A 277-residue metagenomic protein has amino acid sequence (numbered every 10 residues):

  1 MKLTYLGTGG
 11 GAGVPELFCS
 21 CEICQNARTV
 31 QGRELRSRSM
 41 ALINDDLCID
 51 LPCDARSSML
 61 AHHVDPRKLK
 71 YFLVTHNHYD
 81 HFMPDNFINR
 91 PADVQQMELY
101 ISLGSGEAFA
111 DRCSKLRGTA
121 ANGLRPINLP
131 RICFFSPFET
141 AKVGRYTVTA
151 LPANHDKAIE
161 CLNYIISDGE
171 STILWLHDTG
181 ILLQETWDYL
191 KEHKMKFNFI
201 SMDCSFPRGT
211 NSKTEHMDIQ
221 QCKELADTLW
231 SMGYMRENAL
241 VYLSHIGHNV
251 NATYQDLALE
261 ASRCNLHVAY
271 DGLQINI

Functional and structural regions predicted by a protein language model:
M1-V64, R131-Y189, L273-I277: Core dinuclear metal-dependent hydrolase active-site scaffold
D46, P52-I101, N198-I200: Active-site metal-binding motif and surrounding structural segment of the metallo-beta-lactamase
I49, T75, L176-D178, M202 (+1 more regions): Active-site flanking residues adjacent to catalytic metal/cofactor-binding acidic residues
H63-V64, N89-Q95, K115-R125, E192-K194 (+1 more regions): Alpha-helix termini
T75-H81, H155, H216, S244-H245: Histidine-centered divalent metal-coordination motifs
S105-D111, N249-Y254, N276: Short, charged/polar "capping" segments at the starts of alpha-helices and the immediately preceding loops
D111-L124, T253-N265: Short, aromatic/basic amphipathic alpha-helical patches
G180-L273: Cap/insert and terminal regions of metallo-dependent hydrolase folds
